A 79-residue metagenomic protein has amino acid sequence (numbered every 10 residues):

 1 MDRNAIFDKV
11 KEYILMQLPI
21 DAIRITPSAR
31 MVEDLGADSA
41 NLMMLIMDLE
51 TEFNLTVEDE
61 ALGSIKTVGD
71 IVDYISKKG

Functional and structural regions predicted by a protein language model:
D2-A37, T51-G79: Phosphopantetheine-dependent thiolation modules in NRPS/PKS and related acyl-activating systems
N41: Two-component histidine kinase catalytic core, primarily the HATPase_c
L45-E50: Acidic, metal-associated active-site segment
